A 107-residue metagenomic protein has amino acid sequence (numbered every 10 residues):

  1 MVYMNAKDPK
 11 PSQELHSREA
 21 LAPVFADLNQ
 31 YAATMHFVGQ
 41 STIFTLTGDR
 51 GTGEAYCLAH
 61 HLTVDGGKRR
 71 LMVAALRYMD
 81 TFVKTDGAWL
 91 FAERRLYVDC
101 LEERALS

Functional and structural regions predicted by a protein language model:
M1-L58: A solvent-exposed, acidic/Ser-Thr-rich amphipathic alpha-helical stretch
M4-N5, T47, H61, D86 (+2 more regions): Activation segment
P11, H61-T63, D99-E103: Short catalytic/ligand-binding loop motif for oxyanion handling, primarily in non-cytosolic enzymes, centered on
T34, Y56, G66, R95 (+1 more regions): A generic "cationic amphipathic patch" detector
H36-V38, V73-Y78: Short, surface-exposed coil-to-beta transition loops
T52, A75-A105: Short beta-strand edge/turn micro-motifs at domain boundaries
C57-T63, F82: Beta-strand elements of well-folded, non-transmembrane domains
D65-M72: Short, surface-exposed loop/helix-turn segments at secondary-structure junctions that function as lids/hinges flanking
